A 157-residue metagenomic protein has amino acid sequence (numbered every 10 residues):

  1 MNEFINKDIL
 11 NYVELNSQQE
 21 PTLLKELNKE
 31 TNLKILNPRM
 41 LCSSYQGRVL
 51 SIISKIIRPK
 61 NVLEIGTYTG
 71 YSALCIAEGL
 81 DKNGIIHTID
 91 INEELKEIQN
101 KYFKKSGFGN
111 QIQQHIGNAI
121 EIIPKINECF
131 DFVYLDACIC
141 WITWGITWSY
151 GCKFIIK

Functional and structural regions predicted by a protein language model:
M1-F132, I139-I156: A short alpha-helical cap/connector motif
